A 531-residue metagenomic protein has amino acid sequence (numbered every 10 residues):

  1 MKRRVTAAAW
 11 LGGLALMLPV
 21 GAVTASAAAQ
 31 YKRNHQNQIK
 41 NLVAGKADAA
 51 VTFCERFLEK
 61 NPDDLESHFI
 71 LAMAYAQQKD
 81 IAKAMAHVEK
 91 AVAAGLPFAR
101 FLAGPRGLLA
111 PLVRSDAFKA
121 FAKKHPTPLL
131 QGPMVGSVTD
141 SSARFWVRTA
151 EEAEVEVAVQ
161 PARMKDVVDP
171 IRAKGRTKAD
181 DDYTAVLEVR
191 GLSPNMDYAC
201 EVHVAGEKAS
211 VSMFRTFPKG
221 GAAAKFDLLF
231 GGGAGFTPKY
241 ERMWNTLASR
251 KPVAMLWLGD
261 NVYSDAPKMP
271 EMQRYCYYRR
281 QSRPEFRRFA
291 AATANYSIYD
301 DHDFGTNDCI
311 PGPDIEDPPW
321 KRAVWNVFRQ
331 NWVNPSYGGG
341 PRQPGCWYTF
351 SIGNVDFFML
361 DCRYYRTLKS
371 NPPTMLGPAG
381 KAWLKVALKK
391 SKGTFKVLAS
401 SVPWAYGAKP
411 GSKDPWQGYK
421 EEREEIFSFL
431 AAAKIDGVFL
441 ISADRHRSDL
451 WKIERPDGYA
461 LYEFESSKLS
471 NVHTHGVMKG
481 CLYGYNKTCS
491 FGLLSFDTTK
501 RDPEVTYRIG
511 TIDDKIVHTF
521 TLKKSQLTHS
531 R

Functional and structural regions predicted by a protein language model:
P97-H125: TPR/TPR-like alpha-solenoid helical repeat scaffolds
A120-R531: Metal-dependent phosphoester/phosphodiester hydrolase catalytic core
